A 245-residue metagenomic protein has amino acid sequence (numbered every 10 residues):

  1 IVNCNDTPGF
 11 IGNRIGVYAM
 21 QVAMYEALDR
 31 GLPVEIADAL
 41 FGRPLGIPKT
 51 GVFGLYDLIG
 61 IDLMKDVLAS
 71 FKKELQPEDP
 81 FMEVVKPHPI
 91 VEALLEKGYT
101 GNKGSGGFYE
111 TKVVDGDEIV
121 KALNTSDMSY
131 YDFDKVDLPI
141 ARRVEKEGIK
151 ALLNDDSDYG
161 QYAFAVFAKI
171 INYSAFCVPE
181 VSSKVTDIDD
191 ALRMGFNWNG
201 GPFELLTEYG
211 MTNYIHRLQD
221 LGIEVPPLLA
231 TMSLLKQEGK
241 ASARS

Functional and structural regions predicted by a protein language model:
I1-S245: N-terminal glycine-rich phosphate-binding loop for ADP-containing cofactors
